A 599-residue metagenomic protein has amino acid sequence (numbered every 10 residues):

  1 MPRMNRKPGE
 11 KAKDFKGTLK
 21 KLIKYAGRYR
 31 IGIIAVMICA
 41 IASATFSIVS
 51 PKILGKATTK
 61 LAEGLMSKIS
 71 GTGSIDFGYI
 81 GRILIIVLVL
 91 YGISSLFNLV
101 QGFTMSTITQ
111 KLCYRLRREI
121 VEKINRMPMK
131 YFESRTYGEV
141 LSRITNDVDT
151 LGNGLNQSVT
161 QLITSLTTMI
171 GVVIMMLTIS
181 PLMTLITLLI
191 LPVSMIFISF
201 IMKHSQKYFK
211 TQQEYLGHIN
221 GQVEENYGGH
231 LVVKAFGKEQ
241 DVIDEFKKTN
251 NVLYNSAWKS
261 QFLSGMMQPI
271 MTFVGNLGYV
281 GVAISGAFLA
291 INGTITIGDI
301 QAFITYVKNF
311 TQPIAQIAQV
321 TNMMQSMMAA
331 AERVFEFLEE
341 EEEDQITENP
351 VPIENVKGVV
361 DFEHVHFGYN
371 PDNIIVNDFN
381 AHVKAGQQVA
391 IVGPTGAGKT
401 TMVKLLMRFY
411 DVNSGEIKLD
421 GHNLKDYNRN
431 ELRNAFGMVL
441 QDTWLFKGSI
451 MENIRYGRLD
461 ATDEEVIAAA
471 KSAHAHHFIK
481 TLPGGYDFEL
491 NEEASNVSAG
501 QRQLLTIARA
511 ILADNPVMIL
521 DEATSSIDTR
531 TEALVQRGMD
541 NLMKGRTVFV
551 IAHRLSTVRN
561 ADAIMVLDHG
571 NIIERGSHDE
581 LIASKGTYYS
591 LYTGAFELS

Functional and structural regions predicted by a protein language model:
P2-E10, Q110, R118-S142, N146-V148 (+6 more regions): Short intracellular "coupling" helices and adjacent cytoplasmic loop segments at the cytosolic face of multi-pass
T18, A26, M105, N125-M169 (+1 more regions): Juxtamembrane loop-to-helix connectors within ABC transporter transmembrane domains
R28, G32-T45, L90, Q157-T211 (+2 more regions): Transmembrane helices of ABC transporter permease
R28-I31, M129-K130, V148-L155, V159 (+5 more regions): An intracellular "coupling" helix at the cytosolic face of ABC transporter transmembrane type-1 domains
I33-F97, T178-L182, G293-I297: Transmembrane helix-loop-helix hairpins at lipid-water interfaces of multipass membrane proteins, especially the type-1
I85, F97, Q101, T109 (+4 more regions): Hydrophobic alpha-helical transmembrane segments of ABC transporter permease domains
M175-L189, K259-E332, F337-L338: Helix-loop-helix
I346-T347, I353-S599: ABC-type nucleotide-binding domain
